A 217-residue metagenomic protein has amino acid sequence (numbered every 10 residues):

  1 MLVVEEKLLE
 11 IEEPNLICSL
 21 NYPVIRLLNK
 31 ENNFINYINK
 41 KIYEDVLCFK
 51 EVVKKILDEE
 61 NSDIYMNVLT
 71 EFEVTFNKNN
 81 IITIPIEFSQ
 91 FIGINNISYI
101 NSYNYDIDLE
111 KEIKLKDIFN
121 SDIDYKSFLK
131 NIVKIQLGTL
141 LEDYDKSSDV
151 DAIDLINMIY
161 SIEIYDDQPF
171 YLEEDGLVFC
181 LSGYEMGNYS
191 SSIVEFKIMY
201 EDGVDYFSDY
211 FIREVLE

Functional and structural regions predicted by a protein language model:
M1-E217: Compositionally biased intrinsically disordered regions enriched in Thr/Gly
